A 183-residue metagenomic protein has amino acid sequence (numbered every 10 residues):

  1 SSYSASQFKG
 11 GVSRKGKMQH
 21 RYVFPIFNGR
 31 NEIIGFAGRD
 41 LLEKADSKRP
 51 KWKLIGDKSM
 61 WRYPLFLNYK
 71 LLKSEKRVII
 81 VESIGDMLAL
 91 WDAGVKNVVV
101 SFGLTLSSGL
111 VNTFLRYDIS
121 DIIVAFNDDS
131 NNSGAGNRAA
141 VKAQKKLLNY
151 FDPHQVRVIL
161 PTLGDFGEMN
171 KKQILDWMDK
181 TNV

Functional and structural regions predicted by a protein language model:
S2-Y117: Phosphate-handling DNA/RNA-contact segment within nucleic-acid enzymes
I34, D46-K51, E75-V78, M87-V183: TOPRIM fold recognition
